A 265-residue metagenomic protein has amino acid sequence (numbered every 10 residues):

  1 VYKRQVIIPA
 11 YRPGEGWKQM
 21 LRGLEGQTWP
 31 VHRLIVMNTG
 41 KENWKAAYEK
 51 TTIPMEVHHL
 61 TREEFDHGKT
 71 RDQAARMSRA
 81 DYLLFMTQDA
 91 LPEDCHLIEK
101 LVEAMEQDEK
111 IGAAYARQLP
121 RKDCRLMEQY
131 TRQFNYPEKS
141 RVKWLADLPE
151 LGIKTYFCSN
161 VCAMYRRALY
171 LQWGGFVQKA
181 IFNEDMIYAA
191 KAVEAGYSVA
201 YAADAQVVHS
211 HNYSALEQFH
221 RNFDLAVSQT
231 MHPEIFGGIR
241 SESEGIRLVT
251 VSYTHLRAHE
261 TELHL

Functional and structural regions predicted by a protein language model:
V1-Q5, T254-T261: Conserved small/polar residues in nucleotide/adenosyl-binding loops
P13-G26: Short, well-formed alpha-helical segments that are part of the catalytic scaffolds of diverse glycosyltransferases
T61-S78: Glycine-rich, basic loop-to-helix element that forms the pyrophosphate-binding segment of sugar-nucleotide handling
L83: Short aromatic/hydrophobic "clamp" motif used to bind/position activated sugar donors
H96-E128: Conserved donor NDP-sugar-binding/catalytic core segment of glycosyltransferases
L145-Y165, I181: A recurrent flexible, glycine/aromatic-enriched loop bordering the glycosyltransferase active site that acts as
I181-Y188: Acidic donor-binding loop at a coil-to-helix junction in glycosyltransferase catalytic cores that engages
V199, A205-R257, L265: Active-site-adjacent helix/loop segment of glycosyltransferases that harbors family-specific signature motifs
